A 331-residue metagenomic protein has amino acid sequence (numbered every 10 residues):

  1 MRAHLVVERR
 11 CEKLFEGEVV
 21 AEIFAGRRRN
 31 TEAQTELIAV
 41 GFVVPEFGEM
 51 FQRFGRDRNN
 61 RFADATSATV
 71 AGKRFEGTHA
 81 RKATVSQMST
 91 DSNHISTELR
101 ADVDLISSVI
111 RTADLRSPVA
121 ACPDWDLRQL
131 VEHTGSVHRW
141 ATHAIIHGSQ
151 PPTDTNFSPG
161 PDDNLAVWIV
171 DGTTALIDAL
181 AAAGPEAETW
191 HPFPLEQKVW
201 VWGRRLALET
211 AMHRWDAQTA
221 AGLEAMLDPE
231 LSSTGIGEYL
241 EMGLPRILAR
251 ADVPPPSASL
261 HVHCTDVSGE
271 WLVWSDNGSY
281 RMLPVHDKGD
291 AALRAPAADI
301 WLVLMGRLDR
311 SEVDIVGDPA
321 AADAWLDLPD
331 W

Functional and structural regions predicted by a protein language model:
M1-V19, R27-T35, V43-F47, Q52-N59 (+1 more regions): Hydrophobic helix segments
D104, D114-T153, P194-R250, I300: Short, contiguous alpha-helical
L165-R214: Hydrophobic alpha-helical segments and helix pairs
Y239-V273: A glycine-rich beta-turn/hairpin centered on an aromatic-Pro dipeptide
H263-A298: Acidic/His-leaning functional-site neighborhoods
H286-W331: C-terminal interaction segments
